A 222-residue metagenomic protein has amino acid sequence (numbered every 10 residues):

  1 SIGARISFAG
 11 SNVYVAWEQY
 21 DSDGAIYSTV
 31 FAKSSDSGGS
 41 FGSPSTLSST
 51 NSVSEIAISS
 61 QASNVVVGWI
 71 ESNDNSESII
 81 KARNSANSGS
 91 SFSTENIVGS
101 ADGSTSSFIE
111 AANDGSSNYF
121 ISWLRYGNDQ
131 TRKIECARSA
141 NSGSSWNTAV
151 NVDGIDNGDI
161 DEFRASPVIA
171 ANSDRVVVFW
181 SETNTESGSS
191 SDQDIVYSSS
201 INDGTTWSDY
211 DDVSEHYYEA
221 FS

Functional and structural regions predicted by a protein language model:
S1-S222: Extracellular, repeat-based ectodomains that mediate carbohydrate processing or recognition
